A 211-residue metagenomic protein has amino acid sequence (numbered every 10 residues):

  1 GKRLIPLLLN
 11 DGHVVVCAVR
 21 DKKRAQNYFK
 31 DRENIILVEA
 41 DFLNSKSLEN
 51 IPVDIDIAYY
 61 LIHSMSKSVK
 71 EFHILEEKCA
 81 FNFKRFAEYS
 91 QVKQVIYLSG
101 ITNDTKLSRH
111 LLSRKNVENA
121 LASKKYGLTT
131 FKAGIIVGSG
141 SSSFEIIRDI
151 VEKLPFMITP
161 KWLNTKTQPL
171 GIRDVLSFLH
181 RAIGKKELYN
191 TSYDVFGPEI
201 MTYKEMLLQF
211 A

Functional and structural regions predicted by a protein language model:
G1, A182-A211: Mid/C-terminal beta-alpha module of Rossmann-like enzyme folds, strongest in SDR-family dehydrogenases/epimerases
G1-H13: N-terminal Rossmann NAD(P)H-binding glycine-rich loop of SDR-like oxidoreductase domains
G1-K2, E77, K115: Residues forming the Rossmann-fold NAD(P)(H) cofactor-binding site
H13-R20: Conserved glycine-rich Rossmann-like NAD(P)H-binding loop of the short-chain dehydrogenase/reductase
A18, L61-I62, V95-G100, F131-A133: SDR active-site strand-loop-helix element
K23, F29-S90, I101-K106: NAD(P)H-binding glycine-rich loop region in Rossmannoid oxidoreductase-like domains and their noncatalytic homologs
S99, E118-L154, I158-K161: Conserved beta-loop-beta element that borders a ligand/cofactor-binding pocket
D149-L170, D174-F196: A conserved pocket-lining segment of Rossmann-fold NAD(P)-dependent short-chain dehydrogenase/reductase
